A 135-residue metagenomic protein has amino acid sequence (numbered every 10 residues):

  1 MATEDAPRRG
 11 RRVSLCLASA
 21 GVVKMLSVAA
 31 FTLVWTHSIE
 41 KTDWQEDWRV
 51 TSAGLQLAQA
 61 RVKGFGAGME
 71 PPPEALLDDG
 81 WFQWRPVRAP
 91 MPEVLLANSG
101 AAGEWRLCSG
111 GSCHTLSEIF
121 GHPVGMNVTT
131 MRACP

Functional and structural regions predicted by a protein language model:
M1, A53, A133: Residue-level marker of positions within ordered structural domains that often coincide with functionally constrained
A2-P7, V23-M25, T36-I39, P73-A75 (+1 more regions): Short linear motifs in intrinsically disordered
D5, D43, D47, D78-D79: Acidic-enriched, low-complexity/disordered segments with a strong bias for Aspartate over Glutamate
A6, G10-L17: Short N-terminal edge-element motif at the start of the domain
R11-V13, V22, S112: Terminal low-complexity, poorly structured segments
S14-C16, Q56, Q83, R106: Ser/Thr- (and often Asn-) enriched beta-sheet segments in non-cytosolic proteins
C16, G21-P71: N-terminal secretory signal peptides
P71-P135: Mature, soluble, non-transmembrane domains
